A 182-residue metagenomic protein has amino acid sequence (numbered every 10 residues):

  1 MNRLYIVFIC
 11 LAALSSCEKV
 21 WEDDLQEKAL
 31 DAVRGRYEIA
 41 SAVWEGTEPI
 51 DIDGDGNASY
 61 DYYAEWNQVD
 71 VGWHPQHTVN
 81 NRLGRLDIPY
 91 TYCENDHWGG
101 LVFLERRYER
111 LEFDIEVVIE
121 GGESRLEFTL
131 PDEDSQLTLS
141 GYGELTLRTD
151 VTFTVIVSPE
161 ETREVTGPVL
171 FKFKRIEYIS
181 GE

Functional and structural regions predicted by a protein language model:
M1-C17: Sec-dependent bacterial lipoprotein signal peptides
A13-W44, F173-E182: Bacterial Sec-dependent N-terminal signal peptides
E45, V71-T146, K174-I176: Contiguous, well-ordered beta-strand patches that form the walls/edges of small beta-barrel/beta-sandwich domains
E45-P49, C93-L101, T152-V165: Short, cysteine-centered beta-strand-loop-beta hairpins and adjacent loop/turn segments enriched in charged/polar
I50-A64: Acidic, glycine-anchored loop motifs typical of Ca2+
Y60-V71, H77: Short solvent-exposed strand/turn elements
G143-E182: Edge beta-strand at a domain terminus
